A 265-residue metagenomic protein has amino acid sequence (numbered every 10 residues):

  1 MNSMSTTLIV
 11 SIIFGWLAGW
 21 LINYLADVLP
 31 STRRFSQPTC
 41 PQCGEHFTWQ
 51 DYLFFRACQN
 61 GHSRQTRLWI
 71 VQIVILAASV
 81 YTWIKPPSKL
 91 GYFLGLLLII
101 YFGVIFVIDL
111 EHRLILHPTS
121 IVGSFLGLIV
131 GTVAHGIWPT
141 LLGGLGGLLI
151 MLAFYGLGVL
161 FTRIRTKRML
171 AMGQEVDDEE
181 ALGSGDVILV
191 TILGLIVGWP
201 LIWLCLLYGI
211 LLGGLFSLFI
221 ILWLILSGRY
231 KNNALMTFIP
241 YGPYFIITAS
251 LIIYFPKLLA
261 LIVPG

Functional and structural regions predicted by a protein language model:
M1-G265: A membrane-topology feature that recognizes alpha-helical transmembrane segments and their immediate juxtamembrane
